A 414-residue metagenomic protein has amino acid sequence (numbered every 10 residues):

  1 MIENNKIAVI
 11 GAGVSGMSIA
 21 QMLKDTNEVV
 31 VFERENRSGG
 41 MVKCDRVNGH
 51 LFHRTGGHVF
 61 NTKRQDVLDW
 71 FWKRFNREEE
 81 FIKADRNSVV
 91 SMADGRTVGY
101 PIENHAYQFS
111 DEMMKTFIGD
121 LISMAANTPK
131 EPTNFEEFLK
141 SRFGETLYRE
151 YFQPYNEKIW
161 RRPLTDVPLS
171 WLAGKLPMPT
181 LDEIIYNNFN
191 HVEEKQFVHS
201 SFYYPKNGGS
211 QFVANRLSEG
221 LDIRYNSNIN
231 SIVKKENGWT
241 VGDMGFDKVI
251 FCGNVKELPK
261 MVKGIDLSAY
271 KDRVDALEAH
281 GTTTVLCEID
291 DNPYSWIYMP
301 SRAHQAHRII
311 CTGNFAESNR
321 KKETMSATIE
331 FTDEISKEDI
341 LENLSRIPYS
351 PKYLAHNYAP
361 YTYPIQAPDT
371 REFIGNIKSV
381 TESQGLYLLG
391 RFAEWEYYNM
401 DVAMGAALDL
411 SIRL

Functional and structural regions predicted by a protein language model:
N5-V31: N-terminal Rossmann-like FAD-binding beta1-loop-alpha1 element of flavoenzymes
G11, K83-D85, Y225-N228, V233 (+1 more regions): Short loop/edge segments at beta-strand edges and connector loops that shape dinucleotide/nucleotide cofactor-binding
S15, R37, K256: Conserved Rossmann-like nucleotide-cofactor binding loop
K24-V47: Glycine-rich FAD pyrophosphate-binding loop
C44, P101-E103, T312-L414: Conserved flavin/dinucleotide-binding core of flavoenzymes
N48-N127: Dinucleotide-binding Rossmann-like beta1-alpha1 core, especially the glycine-rich loop that anchors the ADP
E112-V233, G238, M244-G245, C252: Active-site/ligand-binding neighborhood in enzyme catalytic cores
N228-I347, N376-S379: Mid-domain catalytic core of redox enzymes that form a hydrophobic substrate pocket/lid adjacent to a catalytic redox
